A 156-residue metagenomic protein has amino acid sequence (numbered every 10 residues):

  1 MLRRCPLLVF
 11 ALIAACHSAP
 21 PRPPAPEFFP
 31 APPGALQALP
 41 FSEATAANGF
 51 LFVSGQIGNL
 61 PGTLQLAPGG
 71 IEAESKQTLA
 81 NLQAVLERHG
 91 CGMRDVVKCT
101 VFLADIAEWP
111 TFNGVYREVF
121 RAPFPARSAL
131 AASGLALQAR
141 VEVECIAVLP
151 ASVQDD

Functional and structural regions predicted by a protein language model:
M1-L2: N-terminal secretory signal peptides that target proteins for export/translocation
C5-A80, A84-R94, L103-D156: N-terminal presequence-like segments and the immediate start of the first folded domain
V97-K98: Surface-exposed aromatic
